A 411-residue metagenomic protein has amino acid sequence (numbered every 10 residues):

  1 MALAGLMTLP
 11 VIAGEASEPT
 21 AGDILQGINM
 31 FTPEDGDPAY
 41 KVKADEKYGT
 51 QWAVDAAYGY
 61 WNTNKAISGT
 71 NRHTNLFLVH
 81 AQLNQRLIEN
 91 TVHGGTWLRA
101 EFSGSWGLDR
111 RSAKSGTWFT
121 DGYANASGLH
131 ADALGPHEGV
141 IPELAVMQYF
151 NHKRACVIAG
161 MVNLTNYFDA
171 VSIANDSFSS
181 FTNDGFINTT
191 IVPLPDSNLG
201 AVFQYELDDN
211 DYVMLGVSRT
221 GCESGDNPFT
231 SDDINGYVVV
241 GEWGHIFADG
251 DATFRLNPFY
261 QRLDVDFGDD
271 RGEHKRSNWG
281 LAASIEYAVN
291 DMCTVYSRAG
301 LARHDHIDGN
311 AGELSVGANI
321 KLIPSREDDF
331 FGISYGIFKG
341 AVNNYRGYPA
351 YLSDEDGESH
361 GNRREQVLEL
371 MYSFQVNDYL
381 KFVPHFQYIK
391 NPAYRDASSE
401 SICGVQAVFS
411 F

Functional and structural regions predicted by a protein language model:
G14-E18, M30-W52, N84-L98, N151-R154 (+5 more regions): Short loop/turn motifs that connect adjacent beta-strands in outer-membrane beta-barrel proteins
E18-D23, K153-V157, D184-V295, A299-R303 (+1 more regions): Signature for the C-terminal beta-barrel architecture of outer-membrane proteins
E18-N29, K41-K65, T96-A100, L108 (+2 more regions): Transmembrane beta-strand segments of Gram-negative outer membrane beta-barrel proteins
A57-W61, S103-S105, V162-L164, S218-T220 (+5 more regions): Outer-membrane beta-barrel pore domains and translocons
S68-N75, A133-E138, I191-P193, F229-G236 (+4 more regions): Replace "Gram-negative outer membrane beta-barrel proteins" with "bacterial and organellar outer membrane beta-barrel
L76-T220, D308, G312-G347: Outer membrane beta-barrel
E242-G244, A252, N257-K275, A282-E286 (+2 more regions): Outer membrane beta-barrel transmembrane domains
S399-F411: Outer-membrane beta-barrel "beta-signal"
